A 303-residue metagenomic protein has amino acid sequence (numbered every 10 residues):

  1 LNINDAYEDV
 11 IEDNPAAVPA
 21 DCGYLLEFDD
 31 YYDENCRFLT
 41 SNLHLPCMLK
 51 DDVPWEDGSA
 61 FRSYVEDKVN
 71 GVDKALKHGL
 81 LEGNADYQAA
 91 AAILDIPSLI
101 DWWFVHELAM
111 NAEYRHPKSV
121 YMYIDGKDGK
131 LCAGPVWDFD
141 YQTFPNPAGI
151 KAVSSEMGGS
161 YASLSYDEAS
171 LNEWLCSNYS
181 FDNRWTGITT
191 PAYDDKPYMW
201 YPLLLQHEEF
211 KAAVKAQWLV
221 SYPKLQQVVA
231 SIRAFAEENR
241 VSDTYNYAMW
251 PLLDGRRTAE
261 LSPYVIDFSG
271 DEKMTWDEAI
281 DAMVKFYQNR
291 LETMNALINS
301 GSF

Functional and structural regions predicted by a protein language model:
L1-C47: Conserved ATP-binding subdomain of kinase catalytic cores across diverse folds
L49-H116, V120-V136, D140-F303: Middle-to-C-terminal accessory/interaction subdomains
